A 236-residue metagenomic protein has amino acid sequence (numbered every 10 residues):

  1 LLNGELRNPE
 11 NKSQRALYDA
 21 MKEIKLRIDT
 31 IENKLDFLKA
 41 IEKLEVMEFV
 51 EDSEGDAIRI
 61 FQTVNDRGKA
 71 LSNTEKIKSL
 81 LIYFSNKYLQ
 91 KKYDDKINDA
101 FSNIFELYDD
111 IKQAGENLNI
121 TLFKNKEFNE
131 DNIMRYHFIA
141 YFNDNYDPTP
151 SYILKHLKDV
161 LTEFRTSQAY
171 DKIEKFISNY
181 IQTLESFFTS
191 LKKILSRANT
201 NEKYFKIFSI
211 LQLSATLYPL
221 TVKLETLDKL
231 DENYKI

Functional and structural regions predicted by a protein language model:
G4-I236: Polyanionic (Asp/Glu-rich) segments that form extended negatively charged tracts
